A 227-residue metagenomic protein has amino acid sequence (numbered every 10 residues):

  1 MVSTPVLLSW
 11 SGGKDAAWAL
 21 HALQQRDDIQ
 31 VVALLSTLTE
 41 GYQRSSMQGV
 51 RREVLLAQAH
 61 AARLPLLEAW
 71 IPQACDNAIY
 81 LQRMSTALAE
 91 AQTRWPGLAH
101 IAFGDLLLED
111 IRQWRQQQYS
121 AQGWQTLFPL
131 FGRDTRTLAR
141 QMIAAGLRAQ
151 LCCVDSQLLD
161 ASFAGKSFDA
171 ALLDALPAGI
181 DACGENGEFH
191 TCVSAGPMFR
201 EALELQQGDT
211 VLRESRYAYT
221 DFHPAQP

Functional and structural regions predicted by a protein language model:
M1-P227: Nucleotide-activated chemistry modules centered on ATP-dependent adenylation/adenylyltransferase
